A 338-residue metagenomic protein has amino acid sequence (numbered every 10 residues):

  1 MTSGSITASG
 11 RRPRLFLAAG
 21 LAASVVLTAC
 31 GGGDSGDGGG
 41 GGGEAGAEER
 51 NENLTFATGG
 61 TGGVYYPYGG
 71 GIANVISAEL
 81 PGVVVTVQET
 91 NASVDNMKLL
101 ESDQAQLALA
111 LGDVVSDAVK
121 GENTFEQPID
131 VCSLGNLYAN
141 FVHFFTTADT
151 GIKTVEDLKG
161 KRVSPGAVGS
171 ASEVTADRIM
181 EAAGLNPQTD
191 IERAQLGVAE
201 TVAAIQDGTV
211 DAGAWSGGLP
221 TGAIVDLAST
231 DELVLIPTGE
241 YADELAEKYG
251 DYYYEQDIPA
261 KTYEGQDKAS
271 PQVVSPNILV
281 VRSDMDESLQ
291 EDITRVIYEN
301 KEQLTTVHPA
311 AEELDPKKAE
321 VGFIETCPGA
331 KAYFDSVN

Functional and structural regions predicted by a protein language model:
M1-G20: Bacterial N-terminal signal peptides that target proteins for export
V26-A29: C-terminal motif of bacterial Sec signal peptides marking the signal peptidase cleavage site
G31-D34: Bacterial signal peptide processing site
N53-E79, V83-V87, A139-D207, K317 (+1 more regions): Bilobed "Venus flytrap"/periplasmic-binding protein-like clamshell domains and structurally analogous long
G70-N74, T86-P128, F144, I152 (+2 more regions): Pocket-flanking alpha-helical
G112-V114, K120-T124, T150, P187-L279: Pocket-lining segment of extracytoplasmic ligand-binding domains
F141-I152, Q272-S288: A bilobed periplasmic-binding-protein/Venus flytrap-type ligand-binding module shared by bacterial periplasmic
E200, D207, G217-E240, E244-G250 (+2 more regions): An extracytoplasmic/periplasmic, membrane-proximal ligand-sensing/linker region
